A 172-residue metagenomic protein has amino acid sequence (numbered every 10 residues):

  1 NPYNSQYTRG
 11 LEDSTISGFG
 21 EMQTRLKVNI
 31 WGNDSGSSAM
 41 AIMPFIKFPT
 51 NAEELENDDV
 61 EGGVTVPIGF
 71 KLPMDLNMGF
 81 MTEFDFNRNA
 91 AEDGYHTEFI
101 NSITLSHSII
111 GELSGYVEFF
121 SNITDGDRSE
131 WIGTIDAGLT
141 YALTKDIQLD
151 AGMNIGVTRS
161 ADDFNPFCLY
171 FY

Functional and structural regions predicted by a protein language model:
N1-Y172: Transmembrane beta-barrel domains of Gram-negative outer membranes and organellar outer membranes
